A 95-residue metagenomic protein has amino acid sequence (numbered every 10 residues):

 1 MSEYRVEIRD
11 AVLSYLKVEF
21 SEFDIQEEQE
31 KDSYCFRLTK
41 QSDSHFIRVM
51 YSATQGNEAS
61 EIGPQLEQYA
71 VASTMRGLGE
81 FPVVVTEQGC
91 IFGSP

Functional and structural regions predicted by a protein language model:
M1-Q26, N57-V85, I91-P95: Negatively charged, low-complexity tracts enriched in Asp/Glu with abundant Ser/Thr
L13, K17-Y51: Amphipathic, interaction-prone secondary-structure segments
D32, Q88-G89: Beta-strand-connecting loop/turn residues
A53-Q55: A generic structural motif
